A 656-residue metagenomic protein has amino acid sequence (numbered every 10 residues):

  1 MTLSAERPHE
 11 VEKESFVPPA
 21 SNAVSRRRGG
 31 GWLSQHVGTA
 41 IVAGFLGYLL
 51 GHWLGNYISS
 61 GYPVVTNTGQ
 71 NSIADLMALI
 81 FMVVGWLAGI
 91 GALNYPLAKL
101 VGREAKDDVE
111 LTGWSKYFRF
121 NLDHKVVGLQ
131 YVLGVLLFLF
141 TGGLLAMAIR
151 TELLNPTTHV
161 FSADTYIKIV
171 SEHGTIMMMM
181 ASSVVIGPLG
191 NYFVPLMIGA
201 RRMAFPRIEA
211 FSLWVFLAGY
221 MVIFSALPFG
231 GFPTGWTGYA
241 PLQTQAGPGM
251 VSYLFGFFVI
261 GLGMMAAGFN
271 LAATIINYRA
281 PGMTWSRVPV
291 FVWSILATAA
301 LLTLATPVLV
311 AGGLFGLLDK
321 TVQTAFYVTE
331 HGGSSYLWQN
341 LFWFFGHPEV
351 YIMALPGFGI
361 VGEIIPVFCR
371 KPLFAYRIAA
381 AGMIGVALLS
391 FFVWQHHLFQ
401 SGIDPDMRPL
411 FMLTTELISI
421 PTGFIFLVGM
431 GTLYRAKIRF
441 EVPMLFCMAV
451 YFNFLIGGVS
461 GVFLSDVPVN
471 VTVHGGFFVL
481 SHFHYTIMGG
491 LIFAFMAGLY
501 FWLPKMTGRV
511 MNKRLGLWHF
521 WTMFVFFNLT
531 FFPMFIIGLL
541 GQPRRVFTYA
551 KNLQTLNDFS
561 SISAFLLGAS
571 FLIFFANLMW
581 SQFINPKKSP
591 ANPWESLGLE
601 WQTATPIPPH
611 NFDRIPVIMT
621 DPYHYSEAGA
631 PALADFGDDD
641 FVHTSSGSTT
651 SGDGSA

Functional and structural regions predicted by a protein language model:
T2-E6, E10-A656: Membrane-embedded and interfacial regions of multi-pass energy-transducing membrane proteins
